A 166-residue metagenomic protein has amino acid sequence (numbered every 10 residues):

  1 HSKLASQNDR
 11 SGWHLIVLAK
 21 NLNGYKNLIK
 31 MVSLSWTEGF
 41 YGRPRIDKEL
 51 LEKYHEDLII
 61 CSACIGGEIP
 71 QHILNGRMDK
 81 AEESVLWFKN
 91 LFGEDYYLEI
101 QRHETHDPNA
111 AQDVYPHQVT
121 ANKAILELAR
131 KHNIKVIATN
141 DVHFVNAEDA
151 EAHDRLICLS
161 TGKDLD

Functional and structural regions predicted by a protein language model:
H1-D166: Phosphodiester-processing cores and adjacent nucleic acid-binding clamps
